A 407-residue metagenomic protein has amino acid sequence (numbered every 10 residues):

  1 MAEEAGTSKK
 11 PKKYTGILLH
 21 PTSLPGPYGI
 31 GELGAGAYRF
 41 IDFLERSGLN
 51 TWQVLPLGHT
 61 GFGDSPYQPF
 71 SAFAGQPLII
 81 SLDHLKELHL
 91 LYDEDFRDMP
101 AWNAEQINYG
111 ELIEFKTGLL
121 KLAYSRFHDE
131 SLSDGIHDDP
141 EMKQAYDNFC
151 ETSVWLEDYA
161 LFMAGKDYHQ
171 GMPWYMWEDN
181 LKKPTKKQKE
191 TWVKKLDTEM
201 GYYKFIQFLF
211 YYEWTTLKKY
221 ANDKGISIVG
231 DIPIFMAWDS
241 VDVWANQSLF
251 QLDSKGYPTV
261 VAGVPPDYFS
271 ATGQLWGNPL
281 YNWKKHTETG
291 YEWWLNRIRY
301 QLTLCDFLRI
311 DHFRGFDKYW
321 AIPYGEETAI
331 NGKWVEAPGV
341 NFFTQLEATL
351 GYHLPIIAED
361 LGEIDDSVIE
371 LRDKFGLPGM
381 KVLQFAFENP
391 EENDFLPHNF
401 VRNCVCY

Functional and structural regions predicted by a protein language model:
M1-G26, D42: Generic start-of-chain signal for non-secretory N-termini
A2-E4, K9, E45, K182 (+1 more regions): Acidic, mature catalytic/reactive cores of soluble proteins
G6-K13, H20, D64-Y211, M236-Y407: Alpha-amylase-like alpha-glycosidases and glucanotransferases acting on alpha-linked glucans and related
I17-L19, I30-E32, V54, E111: Active-site-adjacent substrate/metal-binding segments within catalytic domains of carbohydrate-active enzymes
E32-F43, G290-Y300: Short, acidic/polar
A35-T60, L304-C305: Catalytic domains of carbohydrate-active enzymes, especially glycoside hydrolases
L44, V54, F162, A221 (+3 more regions): Conserved, mostly hydrophobic/aromatic
Y203, Q207-M236: Conserved, well-ordered alpha-helix/loop/beta-strand core segments that scaffold catalytic motifs
